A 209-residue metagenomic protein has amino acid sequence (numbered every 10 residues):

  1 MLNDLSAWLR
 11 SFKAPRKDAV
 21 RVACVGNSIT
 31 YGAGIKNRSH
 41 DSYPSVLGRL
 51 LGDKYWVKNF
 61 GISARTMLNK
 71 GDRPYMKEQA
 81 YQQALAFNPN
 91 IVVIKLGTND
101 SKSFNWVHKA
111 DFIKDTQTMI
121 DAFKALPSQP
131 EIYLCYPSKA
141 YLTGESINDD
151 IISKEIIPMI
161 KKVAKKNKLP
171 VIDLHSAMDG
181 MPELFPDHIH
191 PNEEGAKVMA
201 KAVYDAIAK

Functional and structural regions predicted by a protein language model:
M1-I62, Q79-A86: Serine-esterase "nucleophile elbow" of acetyl-processing enzymes
S6, R16, D41, R49 (+2 more regions): Alpha-helical cap/lid subdomain in secreted, periplasmic, or secretory-pathway luminal O-acyl-processing enzymes
I29, A64-T66, K139, M178: Residue-level detector of flexible, active-site-proximal loop/helix-junction positions within diverse enzyme catalytic
Y31-G34, M67-L68, W106-V107, S146-N148: Short, contiguous strand/loop micro-motifs
I62-D72: N-terminal beta-loop-helix "entrance" segment that forms/cooperates in small-molecule cofactor or anionic ligand
